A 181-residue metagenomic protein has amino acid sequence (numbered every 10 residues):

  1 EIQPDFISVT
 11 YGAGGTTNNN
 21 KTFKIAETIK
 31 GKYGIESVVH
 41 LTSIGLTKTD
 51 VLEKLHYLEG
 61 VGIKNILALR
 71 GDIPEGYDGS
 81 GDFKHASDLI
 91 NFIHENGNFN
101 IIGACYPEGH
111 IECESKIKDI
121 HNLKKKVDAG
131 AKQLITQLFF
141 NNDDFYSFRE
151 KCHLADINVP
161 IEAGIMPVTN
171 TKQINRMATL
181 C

Functional and structural regions predicted by a protein language model:
E1, S37-T49, I102-K118: Active-site mouth loops of central-metabolism enzymes
I2-I25, G71-G81, K132-S147, K151: Glycine-rich, proline-tolerant flexible connector loops at the mouths of alpha/beta enzymes
D5-V9, S37-L41, I66-A68, I101-C105 (+3 more regions): Hydrophobic faces of well-ordered beta-strands that scaffold small-molecule active sites in alpha/beta enzyme cores
T16-H40, F83-A104, Y146-I165: Alpha-helix-loop-beta-strand connector modules within alpha/beta enzyme cores
S43-Y57, S80-K84: Glycine-rich anion/phosphate-binding loops
E59, V127-D128, H153: Non-catalytic positions within long, well-ordered alpha-helices that form the structural scaffold/packing of enzyme
G164-C181: Catalytic-face loop-and-helix region of soluble metabolic enzyme cores
